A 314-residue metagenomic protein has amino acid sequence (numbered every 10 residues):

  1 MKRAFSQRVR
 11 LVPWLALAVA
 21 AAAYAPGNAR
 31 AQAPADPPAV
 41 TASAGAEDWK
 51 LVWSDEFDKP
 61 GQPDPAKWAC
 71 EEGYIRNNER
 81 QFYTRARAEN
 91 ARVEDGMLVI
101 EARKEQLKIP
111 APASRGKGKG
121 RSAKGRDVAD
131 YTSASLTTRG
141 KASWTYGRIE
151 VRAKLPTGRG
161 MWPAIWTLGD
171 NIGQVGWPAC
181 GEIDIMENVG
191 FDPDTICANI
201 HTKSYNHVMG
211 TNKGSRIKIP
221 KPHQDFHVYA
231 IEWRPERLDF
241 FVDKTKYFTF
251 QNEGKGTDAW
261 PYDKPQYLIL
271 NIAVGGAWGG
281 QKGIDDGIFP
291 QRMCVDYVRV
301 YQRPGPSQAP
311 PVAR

Functional and structural regions predicted by a protein language model:
M1-R8: N-terminal secretory signal peptides that target proteins for export/translocation
V12-A23: Bacterial N-terminal signal peptides
G27-R30: Sec/Tat signal peptide C-region and signal peptidase I cleavage site
Q32-R314: GH16 jelly-roll
